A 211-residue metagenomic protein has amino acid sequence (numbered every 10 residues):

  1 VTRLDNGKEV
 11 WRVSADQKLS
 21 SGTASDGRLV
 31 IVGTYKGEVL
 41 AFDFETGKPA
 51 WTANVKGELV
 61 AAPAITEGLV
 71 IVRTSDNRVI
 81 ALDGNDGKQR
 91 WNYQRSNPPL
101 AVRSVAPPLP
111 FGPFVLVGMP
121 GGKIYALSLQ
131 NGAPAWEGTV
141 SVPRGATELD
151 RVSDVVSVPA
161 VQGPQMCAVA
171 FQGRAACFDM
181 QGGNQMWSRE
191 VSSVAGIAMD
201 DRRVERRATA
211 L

Functional and structural regions predicted by a protein language model:
R3-G7, D43-G47, D83-G87, S128-G132 (+1 more regions): Short loop/turn segments that connect beta-strands within beta-propeller blades
E9-D26, P49-T66, Q89-G112, E137-Q162 (+2 more regions): Extracytoplasmic beta-rich repeat domains
A24, V39, F44, I71: Mobile, glycine-rich extracellular loop/lid and propeptide segments that shape or gate substrate/ligand access
V30, V70, V115, M166 (+1 more regions): Hydrophobic beta-strand positions that form the internal "hydrophobic ladder" of WD40/Gbeta-like beta-propeller blades
G33, R73, G118, V169 (+1 more regions): Residue-level marker for isolated small/hydroxyl-bearing positions within beta-strands of beta-sheet-rich domains
K36-E38, N77-R78, G122, G173 (+1 more regions): Short coil/turn segments within WD40 beta-propeller repeats
P164, V169-F178: Oxyanion-binding "anion nests"
